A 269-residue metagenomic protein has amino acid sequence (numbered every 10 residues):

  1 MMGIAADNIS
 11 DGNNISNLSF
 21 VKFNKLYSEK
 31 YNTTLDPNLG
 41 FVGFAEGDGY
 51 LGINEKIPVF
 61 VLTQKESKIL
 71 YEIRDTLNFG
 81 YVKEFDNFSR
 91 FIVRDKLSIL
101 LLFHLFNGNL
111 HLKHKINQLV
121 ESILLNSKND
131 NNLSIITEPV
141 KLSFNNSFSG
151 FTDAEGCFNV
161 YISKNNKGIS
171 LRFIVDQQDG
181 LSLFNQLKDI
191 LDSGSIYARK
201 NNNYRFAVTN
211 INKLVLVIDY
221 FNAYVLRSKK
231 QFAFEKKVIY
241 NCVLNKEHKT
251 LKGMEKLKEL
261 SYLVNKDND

Functional and structural regions predicted by a protein language model:
M1-D269: Internal intein/HINT superfamily modules and their associated LAGLIDADG
